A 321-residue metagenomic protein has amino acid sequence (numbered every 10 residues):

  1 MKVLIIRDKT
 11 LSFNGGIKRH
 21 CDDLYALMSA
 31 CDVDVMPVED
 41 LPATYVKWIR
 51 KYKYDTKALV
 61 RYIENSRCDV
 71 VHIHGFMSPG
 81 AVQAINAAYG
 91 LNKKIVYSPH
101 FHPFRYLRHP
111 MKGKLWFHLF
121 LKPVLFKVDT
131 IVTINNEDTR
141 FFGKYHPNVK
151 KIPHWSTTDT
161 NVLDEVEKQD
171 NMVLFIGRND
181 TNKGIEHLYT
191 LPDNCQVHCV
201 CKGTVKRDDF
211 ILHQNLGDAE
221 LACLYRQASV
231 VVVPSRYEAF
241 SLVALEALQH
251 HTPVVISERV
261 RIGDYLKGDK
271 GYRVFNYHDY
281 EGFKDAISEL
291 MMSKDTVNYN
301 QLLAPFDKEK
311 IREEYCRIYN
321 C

Functional and structural regions predicted by a protein language model:
G16, H278, M292-N320: A charged, aromatic-enriched C-terminal amphipathic alpha-helix characteristic of glycosyltransferases across folds
G90, K114-T130: Membrane-proximal helix-turn-helix segments that form the acceptor-binding/catalytic region of lipid-linked
E137, W155: Carbohydrate-associated surface elements
E165-K183, Y189-N194, H198: Conserved donor-binding/catalytic core segment of Leloir-type glycosyltransferases
L216, C223-A228: Short alpha-helical donor nucleotide-sugar binding micro-motif in glycosyltransferases
R236: Aromatic "clamp/platform" in nucleotide-sugar-dependent glycosyltransferases that forms part of the donor/acceptor
P253-I256: Short hydrophobic beta-strand element within catalytic cores of glycosyltransferases and related nucleotide-activated
Y272-E281, S288-S293: Conserved acidic donor-binding segment of nucleotide-sugar-dependent glycosyltransferases
